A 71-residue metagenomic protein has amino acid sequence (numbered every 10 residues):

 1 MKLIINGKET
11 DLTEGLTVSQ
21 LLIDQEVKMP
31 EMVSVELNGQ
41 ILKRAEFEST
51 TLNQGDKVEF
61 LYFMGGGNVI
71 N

Functional and structural regions predicted by a protein language model:
M1: Short boundary/loop segments of OB/S1/cold-shock single-stranded nucleic-acid-binding domains
I4, D11-F47: Compact, glycine-rich, soluble single-domain proteins
G55-V58: Loop/turn positions that initiate beta-strands
G65-N71: Short, Lys/Arg- and Gly-enriched loop/turn segments at beta-strand edges
